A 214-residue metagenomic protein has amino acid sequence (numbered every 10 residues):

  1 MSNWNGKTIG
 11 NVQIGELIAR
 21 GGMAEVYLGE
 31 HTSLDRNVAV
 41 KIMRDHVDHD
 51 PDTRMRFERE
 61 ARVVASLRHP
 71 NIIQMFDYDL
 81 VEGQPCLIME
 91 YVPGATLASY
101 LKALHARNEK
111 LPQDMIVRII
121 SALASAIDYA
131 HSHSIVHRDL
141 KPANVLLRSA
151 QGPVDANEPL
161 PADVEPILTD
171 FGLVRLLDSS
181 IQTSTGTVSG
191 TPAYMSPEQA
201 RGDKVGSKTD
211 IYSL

Functional and structural regions predicted by a protein language model:
E25: Conserved N-lobe ATP-binding subsite of Hanks-type protein kinase domains, especially the beta3 VAIK lysine
R44-S66: AlphaC helix of the eukaryotic protein kinase fold
Y78: Activation-segment/catalytic-loop signature of the eukaryotic protein kinase fold
E82-T96, Y100: Conserved short submotifs of the Hanks-type protein kinase catalytic core that shape the nucleotide-binding pocket
A98-L111: AlphaC helix of the protein kinase catalytic domain
I119-I120: Activation segment signature within eukaryotic-like protein kinase domains
A124-I135: Protein kinase catalytic-loop region centered on the HRD/HxD motif
